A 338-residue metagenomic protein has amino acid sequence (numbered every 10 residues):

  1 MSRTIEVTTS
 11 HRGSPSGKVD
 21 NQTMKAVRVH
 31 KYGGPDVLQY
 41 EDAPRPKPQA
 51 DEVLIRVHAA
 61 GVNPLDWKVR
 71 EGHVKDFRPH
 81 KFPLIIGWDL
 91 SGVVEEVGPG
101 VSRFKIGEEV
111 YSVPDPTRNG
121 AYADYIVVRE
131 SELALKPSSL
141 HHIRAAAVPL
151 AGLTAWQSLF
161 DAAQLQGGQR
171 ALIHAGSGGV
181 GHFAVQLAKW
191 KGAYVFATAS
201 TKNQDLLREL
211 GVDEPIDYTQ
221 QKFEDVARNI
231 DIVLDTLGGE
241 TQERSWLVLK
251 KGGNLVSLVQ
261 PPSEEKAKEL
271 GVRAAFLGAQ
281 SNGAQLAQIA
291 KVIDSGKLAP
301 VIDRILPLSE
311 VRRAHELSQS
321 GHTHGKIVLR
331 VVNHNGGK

Functional and structural regions predicted by a protein language model:
R3, V7, P15-Q49, R56-N63 (+3 more regions): Terminal helix/beta-alpha structural elements that buttress the NAD(P)+-binding lobe
